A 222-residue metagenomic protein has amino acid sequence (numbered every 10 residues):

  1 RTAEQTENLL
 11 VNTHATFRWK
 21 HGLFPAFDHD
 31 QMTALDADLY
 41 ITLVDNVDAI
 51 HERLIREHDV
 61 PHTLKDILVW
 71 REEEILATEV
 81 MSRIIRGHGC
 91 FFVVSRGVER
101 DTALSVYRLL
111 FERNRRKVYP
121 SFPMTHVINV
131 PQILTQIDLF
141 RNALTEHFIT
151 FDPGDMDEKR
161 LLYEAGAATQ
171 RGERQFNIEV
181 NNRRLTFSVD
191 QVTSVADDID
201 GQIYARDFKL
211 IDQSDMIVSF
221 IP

Functional and structural regions predicted by a protein language model:
R1, Q5-T6, F17-H21, P25 (+1 more regions): Conserved catalytic or regulatory cores that recognize and/or transform ribose-phosphate-containing ligands
L9-T13: Structural recognition of the conserved hydrophobic beta-strand(s) that form the central parallel beta-sheet of P-loop
D30: A mobile, often basic/glycine-rich helix-loop segment that functions as the active-site lid/recognition loop
